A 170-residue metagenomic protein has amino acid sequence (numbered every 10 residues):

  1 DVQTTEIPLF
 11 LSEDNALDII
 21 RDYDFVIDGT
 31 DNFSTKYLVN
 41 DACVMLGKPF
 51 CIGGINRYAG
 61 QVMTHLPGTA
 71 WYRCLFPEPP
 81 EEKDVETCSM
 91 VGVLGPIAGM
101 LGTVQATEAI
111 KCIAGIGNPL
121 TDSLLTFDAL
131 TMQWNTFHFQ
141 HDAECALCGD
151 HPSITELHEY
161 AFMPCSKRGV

Functional and structural regions predicted by a protein language model:
D1-V170: Adenine nucleotide-associated cytosolic modules
